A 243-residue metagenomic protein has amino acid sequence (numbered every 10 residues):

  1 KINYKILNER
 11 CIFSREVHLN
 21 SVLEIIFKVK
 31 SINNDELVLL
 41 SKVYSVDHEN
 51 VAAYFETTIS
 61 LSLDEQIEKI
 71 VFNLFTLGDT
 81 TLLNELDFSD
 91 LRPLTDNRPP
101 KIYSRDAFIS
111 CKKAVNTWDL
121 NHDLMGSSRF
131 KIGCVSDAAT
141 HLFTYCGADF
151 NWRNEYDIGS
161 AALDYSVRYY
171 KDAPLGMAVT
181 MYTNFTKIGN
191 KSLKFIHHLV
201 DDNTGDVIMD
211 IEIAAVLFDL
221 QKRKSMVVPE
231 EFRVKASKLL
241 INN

Functional and structural regions predicted by a protein language model:
K1, F88-A148: Catalytic strand-loop segment that frames the active site of acyl-thioester-processing enzymes
K1-Y4, I12, E155: Hydrophobic, proline/glycine-rich low-complexity stretches
I6-N8, V38-L39, Y54, S110 (+2 more regions): Hydrophobic residues on conserved beta-strands that form the core of alpha/beta folds
I6-S14, I25-I26, V38, L163-Y170 (+1 more regions): Short structured motifs
F13, V17-V22, K28-P99, A173-L175 (+1 more regions): HotDog/MaoC-like acyl-thioester-processing domains
N121-V200, V207: Structured core of small recognition/catalytic domains
